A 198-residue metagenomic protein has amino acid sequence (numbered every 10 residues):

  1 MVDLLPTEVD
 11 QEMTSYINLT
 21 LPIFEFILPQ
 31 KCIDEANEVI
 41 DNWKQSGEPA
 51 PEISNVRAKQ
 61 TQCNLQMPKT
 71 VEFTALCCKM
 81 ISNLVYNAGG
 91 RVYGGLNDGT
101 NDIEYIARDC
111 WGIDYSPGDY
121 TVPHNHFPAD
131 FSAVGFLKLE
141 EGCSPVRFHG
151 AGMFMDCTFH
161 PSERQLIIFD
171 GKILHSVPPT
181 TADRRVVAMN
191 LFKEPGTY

Functional and structural regions predicted by a protein language model:
V2-D102: Non-heme Fe(II)/2-oxoglutarate
K59, V186-V187: Small/flexible residues
E104-K172, S176-P179, R184-V186, K193-Y198: Catalytic core of non-heme Fe(II) oxygenases with the double-stranded beta-helix
